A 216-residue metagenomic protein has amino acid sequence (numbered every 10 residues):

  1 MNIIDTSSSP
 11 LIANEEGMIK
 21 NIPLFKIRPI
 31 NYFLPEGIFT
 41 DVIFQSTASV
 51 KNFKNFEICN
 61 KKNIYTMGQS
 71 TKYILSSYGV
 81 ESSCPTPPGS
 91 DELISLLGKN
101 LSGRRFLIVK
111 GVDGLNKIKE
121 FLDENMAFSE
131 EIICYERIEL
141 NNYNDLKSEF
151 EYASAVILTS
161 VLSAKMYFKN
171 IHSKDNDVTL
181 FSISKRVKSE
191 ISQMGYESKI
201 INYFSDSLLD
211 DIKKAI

Functional and structural regions predicted by a protein language model:
M1-I216: Signature of uroporphyrinogen-III synthase
